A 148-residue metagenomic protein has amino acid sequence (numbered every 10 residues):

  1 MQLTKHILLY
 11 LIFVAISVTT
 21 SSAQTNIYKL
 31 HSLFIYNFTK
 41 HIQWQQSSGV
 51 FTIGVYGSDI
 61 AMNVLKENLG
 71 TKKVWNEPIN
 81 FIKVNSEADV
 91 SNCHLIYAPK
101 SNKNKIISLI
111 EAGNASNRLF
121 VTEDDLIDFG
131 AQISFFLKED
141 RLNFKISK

Functional and structural regions predicted by a protein language model:
Q2-L9, T20-K148: Short hydrophobic alpha-helices and adjacent helix-cap/hinge residues
